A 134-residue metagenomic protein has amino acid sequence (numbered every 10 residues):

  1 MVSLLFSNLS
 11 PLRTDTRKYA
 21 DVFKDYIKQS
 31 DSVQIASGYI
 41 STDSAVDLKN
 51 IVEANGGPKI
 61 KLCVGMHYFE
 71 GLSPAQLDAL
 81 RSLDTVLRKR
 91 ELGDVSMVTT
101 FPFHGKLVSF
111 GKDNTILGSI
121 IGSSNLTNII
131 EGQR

Functional and structural regions predicted by a protein language model:
M1-R134: PLD/PLD-like phosphodiesterase catalytic module centered on the HKD motif
